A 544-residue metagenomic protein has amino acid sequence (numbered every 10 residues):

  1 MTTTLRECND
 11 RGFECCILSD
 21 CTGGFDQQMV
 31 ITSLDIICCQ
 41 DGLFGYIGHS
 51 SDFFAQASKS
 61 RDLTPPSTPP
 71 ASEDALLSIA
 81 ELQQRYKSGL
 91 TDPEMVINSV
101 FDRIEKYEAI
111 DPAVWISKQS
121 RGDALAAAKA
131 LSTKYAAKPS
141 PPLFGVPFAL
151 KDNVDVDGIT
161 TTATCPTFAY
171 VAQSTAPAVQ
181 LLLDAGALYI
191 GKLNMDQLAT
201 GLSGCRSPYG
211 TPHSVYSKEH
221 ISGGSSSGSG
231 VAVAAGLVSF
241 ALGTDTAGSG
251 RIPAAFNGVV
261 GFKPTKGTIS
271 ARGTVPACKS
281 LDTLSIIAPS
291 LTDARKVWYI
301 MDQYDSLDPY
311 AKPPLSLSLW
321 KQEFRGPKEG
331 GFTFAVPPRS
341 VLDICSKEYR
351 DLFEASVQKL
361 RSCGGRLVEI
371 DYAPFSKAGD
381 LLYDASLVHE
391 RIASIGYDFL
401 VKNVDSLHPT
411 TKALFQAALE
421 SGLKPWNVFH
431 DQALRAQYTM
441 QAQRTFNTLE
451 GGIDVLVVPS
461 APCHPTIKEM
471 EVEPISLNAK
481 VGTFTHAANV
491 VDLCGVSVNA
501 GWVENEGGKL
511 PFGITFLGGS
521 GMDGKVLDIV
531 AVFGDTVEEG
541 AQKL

Functional and structural regions predicted by a protein language model:
M1-P66: Active-site-adjacent betaalpha module
R61-L125, S362-C363, Q542-L544: An N-terminal boundary/leader segment
G89, G145, D184, L423-L544: Glycine-rich, small-residue loops and helix-cap segments that act as flexible hinges at active-site edges
L90-N98, K129, L319, C345-D371 (+2 more regions): Acyltransferase
R121-L125, A137-Y209: Acidic/His- and Gly-rich active-site-bordering loop/insert found across diverse amide/peptide-bond hydrolases
L143-C165, G326-A335, A385-Q443, S497-G513: Short helix-loop capping/hinge segments that flank enzyme active sites or metal/cofactor-binding pockets
T175-M301, N489-W502, L510-T515: Short glycine/serine-rich loop segments
V260-S356, D535-L544: A short helix-breaking turn/cap at a secondary-structure junction
